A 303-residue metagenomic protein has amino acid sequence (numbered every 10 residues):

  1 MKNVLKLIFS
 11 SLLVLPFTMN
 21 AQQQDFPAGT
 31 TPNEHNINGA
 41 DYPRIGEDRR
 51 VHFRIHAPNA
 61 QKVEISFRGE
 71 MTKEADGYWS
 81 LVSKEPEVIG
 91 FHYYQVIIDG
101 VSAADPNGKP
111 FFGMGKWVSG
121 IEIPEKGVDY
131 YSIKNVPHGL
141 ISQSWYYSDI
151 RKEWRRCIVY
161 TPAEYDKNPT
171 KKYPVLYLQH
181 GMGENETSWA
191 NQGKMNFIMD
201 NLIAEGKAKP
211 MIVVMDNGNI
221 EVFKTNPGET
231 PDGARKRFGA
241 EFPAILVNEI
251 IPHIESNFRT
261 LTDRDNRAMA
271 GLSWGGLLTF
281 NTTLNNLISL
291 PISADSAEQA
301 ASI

Functional and structural regions predicted by a protein language model:
M1-Q24: Bacterial Sec-dependent N-terminal signal peptides
F26-N33, G39-E64, R68-I303: Non-catalytic cap/lid and distal C-terminal segments of serine-dependent acyl enzymes
